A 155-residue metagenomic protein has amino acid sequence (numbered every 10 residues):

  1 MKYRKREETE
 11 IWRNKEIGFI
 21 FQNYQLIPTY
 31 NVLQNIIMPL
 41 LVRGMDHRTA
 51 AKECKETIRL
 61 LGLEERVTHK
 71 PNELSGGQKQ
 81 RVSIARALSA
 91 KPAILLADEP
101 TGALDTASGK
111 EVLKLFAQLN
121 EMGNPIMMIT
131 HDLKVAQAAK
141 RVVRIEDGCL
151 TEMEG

Functional and structural regions predicted by a protein language model:
M1-I145: ABC family nucleotide-binding domain
V142-G155: H-loop (His-switch) and adjacent beta-strand-loop-beta switch element of ABC-type ATPase nucleotide-binding domains
